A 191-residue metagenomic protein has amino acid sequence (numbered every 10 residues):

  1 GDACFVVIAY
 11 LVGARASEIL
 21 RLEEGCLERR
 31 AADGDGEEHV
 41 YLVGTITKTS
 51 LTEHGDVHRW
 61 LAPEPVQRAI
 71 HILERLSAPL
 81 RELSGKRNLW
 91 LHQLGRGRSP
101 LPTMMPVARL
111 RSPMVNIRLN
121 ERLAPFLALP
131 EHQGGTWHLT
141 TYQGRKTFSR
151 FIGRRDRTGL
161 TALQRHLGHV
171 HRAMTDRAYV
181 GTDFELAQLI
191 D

Functional and structural regions predicted by a protein language model:
G1-D191: Extended accessory and catalytic-adjacent subdomains in large enzymes
